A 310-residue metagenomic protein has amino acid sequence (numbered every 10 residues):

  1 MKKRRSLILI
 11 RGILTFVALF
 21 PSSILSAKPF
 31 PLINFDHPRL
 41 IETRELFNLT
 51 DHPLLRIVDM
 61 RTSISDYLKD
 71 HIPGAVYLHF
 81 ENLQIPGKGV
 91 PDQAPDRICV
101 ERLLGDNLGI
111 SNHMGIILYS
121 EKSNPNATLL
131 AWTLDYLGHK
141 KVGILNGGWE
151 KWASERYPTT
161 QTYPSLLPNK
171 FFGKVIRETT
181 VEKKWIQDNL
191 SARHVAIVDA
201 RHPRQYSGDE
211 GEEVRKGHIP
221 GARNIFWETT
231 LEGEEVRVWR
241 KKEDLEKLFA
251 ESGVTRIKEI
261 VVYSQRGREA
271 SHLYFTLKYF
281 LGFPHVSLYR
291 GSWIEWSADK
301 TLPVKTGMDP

Functional and structural regions predicted by a protein language model:
K2-I13: Bacterial N-terminal signal peptides that target proteins for export
R11-S23: Bacterial N-terminal signal peptides
L25-S65, N146-E213, V304, D309-P310: Flexible, polar/low-complexity N-terminal or interdomain linker segments that lie immediately upstream of folded
P29-P31, K88, Q93-N189, D209-E210 (+3 more regions): Thiolate-centered catalytic microenvironments shared by cysteine-dependent enzyme domains
P53-R56, N112-G115, R193-A196, R256-E259 (+1 more regions): Loop/turn elements at helix/coil->beta-strand transitions in domains of secreted/extracellular proteins
I85-M114, T229-E259: Helix-loop module immediately N-terminal to the HCX5R catalytic loop in PTP-like cysteine phosphatase domains
I197-R240, L248: A mid-sequence, solvent-exposed acidic-amphipathic segment
K247, I257-D309: C-terminal soluble interaction/assembly domains
